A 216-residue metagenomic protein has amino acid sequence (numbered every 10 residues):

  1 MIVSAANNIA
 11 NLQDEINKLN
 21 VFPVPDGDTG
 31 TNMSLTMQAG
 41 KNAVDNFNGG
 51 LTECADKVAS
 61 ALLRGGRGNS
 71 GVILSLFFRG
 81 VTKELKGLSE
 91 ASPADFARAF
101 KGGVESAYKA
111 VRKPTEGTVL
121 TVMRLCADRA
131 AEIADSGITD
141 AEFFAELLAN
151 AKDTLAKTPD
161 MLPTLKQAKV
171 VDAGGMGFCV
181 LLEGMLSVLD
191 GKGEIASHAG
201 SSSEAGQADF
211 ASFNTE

Functional and structural regions predicted by a protein language model:
M1-E216: N-terminal loops that bind phosphate or other acidic moieties and the adjacent beta-alpha structural core
